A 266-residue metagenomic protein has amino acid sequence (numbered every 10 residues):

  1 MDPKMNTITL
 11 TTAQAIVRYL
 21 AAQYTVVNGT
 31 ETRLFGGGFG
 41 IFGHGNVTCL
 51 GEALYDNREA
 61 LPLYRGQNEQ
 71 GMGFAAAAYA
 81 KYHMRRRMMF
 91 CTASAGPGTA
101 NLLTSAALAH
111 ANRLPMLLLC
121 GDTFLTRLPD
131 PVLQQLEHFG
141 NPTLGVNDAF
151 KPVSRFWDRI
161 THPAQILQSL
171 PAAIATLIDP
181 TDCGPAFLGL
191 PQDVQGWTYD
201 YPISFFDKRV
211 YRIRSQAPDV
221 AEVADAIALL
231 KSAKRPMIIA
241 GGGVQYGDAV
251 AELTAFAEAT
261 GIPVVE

Functional and structural regions predicted by a protein language model:
D2-E266: N-terminal alpha/beta PP-like core and its mobile active-site loop of ThDP/TPP-dependent enzymes
